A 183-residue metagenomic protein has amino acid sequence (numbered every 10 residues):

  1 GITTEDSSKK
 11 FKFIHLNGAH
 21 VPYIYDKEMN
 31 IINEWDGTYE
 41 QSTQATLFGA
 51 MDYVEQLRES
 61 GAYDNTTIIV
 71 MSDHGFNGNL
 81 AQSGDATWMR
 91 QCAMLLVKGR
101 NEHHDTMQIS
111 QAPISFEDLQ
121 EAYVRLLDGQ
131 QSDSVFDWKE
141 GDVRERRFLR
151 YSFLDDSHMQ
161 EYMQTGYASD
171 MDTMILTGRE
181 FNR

Functional and structural regions predicted by a protein language model:
G1-R183: Catalytic domains that recognize anionic headgroups
